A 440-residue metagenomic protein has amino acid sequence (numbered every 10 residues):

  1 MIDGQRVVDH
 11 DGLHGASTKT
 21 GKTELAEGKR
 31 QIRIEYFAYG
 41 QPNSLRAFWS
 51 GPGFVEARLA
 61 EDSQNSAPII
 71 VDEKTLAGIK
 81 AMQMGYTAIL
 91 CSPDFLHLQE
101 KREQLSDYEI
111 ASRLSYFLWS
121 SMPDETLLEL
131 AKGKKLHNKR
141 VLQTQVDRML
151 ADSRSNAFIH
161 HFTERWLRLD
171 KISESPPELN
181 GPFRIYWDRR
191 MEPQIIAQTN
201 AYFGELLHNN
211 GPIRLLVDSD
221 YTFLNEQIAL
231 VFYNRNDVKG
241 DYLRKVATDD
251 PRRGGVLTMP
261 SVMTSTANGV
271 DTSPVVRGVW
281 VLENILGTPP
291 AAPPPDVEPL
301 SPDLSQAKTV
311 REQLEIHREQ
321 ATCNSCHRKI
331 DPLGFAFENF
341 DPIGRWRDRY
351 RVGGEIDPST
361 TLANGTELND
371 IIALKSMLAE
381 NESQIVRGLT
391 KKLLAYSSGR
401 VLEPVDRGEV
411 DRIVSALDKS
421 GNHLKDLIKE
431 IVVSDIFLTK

Functional and structural regions predicted by a protein language model:
M1-K74: Acidic/polar, compositionally biased interaction segments
A67, K74-A395, R407-K419, K429-K440: Active-site substrate-binding loop specific to GH73 endo-beta-N-acetylglucosaminidase modules in bacterial autolysins
S398-L402: Axial heme c-ligation environment in periplasmic c-type cytochrome domains
